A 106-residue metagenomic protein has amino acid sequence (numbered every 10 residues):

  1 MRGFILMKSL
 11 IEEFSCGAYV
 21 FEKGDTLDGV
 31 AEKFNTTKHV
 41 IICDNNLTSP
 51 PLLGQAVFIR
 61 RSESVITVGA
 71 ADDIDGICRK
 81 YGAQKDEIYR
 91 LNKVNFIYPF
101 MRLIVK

Functional and structural regions predicted by a protein language model:
M1-R2, K106: A broadly structural signal marking compact, well-ordered functional cores that mediate small-ligand/cofactor/substrate
R2-E13, N45, L53-G54, N92 (+1 more regions): Alpha-helical scaffold segments
K8-K33, Q55-Y81: Primarily a LysM-type cell-wall glycan-binding module
E22-P50, D73-M101: LysM (lysin motif) carbohydrate-binding repeats in extracellular/periplasmic proteins that recognize
L53-R61, P99-K106: Generic detector of short, aliphatic-rich beta-strand segments that form the cores of beta-sheets in diverse domain
